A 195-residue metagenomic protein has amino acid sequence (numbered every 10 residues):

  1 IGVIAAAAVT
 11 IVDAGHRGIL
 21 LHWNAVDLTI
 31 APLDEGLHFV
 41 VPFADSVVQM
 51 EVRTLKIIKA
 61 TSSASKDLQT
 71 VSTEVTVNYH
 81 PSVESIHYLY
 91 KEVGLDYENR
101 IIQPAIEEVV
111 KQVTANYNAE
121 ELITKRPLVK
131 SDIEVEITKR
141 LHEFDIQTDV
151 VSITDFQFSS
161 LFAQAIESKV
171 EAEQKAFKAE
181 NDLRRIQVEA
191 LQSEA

Functional and structural regions predicted by a protein language model:
I1-A5: Hydrophobic alpha-helical transmembrane signal-anchor segments
A6-A115: Hydrophobic membrane-anchoring helix/hairpin
H16, E74, I86-Y90, Q103 (+10 more regions): Extracytoplasmic/secreted envelope proteins and their assembly/folding machinery, especially bacterial periplasmic
I58, G94, T138-H142, R184: Signal for well-folded cores of large energy- and translation-related assemblies
K59-S62, A115-T124, E189-A195: Noncatalytic linker/hinge segments flanking ATPase motor cores
D67, N78-Y79, E98-A163: Amphipathic, coiled-coil-like alpha-helical scaffolding segments used for oligomerization/assembly
K91, K111-A119, E167, R184 (+1 more regions): A broad detector of the eukaryotic-type serine/threonine protein kinase catalytic domain
L161-A195: Long, charge-rich amphipathic alpha-helical coiled-coil "stalk/tentacle" segments that mediate oligomerization
